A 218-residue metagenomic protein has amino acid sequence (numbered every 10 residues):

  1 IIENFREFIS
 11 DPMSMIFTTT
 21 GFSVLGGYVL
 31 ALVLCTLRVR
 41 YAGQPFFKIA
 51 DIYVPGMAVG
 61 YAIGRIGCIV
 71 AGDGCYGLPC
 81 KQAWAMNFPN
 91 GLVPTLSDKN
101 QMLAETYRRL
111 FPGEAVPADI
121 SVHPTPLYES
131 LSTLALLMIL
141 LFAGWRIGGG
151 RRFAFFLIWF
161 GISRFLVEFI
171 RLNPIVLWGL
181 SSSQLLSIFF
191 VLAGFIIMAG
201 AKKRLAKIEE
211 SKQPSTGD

Functional and structural regions predicted by a protein language model:
I1-D218: A feature for loop-to-transmembrane-helix boundaries and adjacent hydrophobic helices in multi-pass integral membrane
